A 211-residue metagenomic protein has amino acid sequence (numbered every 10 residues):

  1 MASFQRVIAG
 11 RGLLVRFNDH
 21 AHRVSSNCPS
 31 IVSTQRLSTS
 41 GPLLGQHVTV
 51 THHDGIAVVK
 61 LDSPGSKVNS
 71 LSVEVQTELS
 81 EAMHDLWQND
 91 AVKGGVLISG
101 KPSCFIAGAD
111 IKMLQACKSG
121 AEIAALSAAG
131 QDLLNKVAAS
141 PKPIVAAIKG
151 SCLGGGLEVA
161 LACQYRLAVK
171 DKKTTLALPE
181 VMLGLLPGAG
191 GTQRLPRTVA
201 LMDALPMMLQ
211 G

Functional and structural regions predicted by a protein language model:
A2-I98, N135-K136: Conserved CoA-thioester-binding segment of acyl-CoA-metabolizing enzymes
D54-D62, Q76-A121, D132-K149, V169-K173: A structural preference for short, pocket-lining loop segments at secondary-structure junctions
S66-S70, Q115, I123: A generic structural signal for short coil/turn motifs at secondary-structure boundaries
S70, I106, G154-G155: Residues that form or flank phosphate/diphosphate-binding pockets in enzymes that use nucleotide phosphates
V73-E74, D110-M113, V159-A162, T192: Short, glycine/charged-enriched secondary-structure capping and boundary segments
V73-Q76, G120, A124, L186-A189: Short, conserved loop/turn and helix-capping segments at secondary-structure boundaries that abut family-defining
A139-G211: Crotonase-fold acyl-CoA enzyme core
